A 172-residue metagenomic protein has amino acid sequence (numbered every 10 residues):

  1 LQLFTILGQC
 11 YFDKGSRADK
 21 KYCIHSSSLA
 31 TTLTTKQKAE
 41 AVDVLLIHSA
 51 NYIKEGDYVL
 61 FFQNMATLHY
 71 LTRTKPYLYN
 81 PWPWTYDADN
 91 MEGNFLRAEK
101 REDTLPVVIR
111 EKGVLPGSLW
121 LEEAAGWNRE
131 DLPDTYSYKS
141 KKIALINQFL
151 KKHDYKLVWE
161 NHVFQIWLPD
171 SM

Functional and structural regions predicted by a protein language model:
L1-Q9: Hydrophobic transmembrane helix bundles of membrane-integrated enzymes that assemble and modify cell-envelope
G8-Y86, L105-L119, H162-V163, W167: Short periplasmic/luminal acceptor-recognition loop of GT-C membrane glycosyltransferases, typified by
T34-L45, N90-M91, D134-L145: Soluble or luminal CAZymes and related metallo-dependent hydrolases
H48, Y52, A98, Q148-F149: Residues that form generic nucleotide/phosphate-binding pockets
L78-W82, R97-A98, G126-E130: Short, low-complexity, polar/charged sequence segments that are solvent-exposed and flexible
N90-E99: Alpha-helical scaffolding within the catalytic cores of extracellular/periplasmic polymer-degrading hydrolases
V108-M172: Aromatic/acidic, Gly/Pro-rich catalytic loop(s) in extracytoplasmic/lumenal soluble domains of multi-pass membrane
